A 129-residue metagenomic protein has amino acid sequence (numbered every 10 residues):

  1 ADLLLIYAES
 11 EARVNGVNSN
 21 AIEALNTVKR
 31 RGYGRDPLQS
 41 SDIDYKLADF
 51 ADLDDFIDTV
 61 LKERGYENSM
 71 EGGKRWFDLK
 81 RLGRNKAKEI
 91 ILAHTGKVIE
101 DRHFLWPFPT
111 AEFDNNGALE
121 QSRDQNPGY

Functional and structural regions predicted by a protein language model:
D2-Y129: Acidic/polar-rich alpha-helix caps and helix-coil junctions
